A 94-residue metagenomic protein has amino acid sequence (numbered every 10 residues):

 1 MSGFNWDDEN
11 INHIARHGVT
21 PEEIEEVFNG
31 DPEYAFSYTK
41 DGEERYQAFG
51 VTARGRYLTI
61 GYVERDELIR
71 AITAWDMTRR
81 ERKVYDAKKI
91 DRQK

Functional and structural regions predicted by a protein language model:
M1-K94: Ribonuclease/tRNase effector modules and their secretory precursors
